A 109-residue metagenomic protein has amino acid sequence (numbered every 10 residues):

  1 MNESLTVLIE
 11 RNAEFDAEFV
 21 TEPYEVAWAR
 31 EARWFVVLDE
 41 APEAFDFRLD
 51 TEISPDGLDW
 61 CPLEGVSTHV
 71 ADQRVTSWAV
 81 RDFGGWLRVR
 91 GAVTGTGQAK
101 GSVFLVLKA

Functional and structural regions predicted by a protein language model:
M1-A109: Low-complexity, Ser/Thr/Pro-rich intrinsically disordered linker/stalk segments at domain junctions
